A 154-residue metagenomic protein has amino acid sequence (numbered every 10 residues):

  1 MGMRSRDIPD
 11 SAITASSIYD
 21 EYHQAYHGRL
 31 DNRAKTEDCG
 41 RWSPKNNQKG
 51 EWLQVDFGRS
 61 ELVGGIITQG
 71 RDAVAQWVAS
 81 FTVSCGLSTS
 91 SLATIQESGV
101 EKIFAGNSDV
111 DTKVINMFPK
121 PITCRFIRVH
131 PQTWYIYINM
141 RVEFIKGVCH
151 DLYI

Functional and structural regions predicted by a protein language model:
M1-G58, R71, S98, N107-S108 (+1 more regions): Disordered, acidic Ser/Thr/Pro-rich linker "stalks" and the adjacent N-terminal cap of the next globular domain
I13, E61-A73, V129: A short beta-strand element within beta-rich, extracytoplasmic domains of secreted/secretory-pathway proteins
S16, G40, N46-W52, A73-C149: Trp- and acidic/polar-enriched beta-sheet ligand-binding modules for extracellular glycan and matrix recognition
R33, I66, W77, C149-H150: Alpha-helix boundary/interfacial micro-motifs
V55, V63-I66, V83: Hydrophobic aliphatic residue packing
